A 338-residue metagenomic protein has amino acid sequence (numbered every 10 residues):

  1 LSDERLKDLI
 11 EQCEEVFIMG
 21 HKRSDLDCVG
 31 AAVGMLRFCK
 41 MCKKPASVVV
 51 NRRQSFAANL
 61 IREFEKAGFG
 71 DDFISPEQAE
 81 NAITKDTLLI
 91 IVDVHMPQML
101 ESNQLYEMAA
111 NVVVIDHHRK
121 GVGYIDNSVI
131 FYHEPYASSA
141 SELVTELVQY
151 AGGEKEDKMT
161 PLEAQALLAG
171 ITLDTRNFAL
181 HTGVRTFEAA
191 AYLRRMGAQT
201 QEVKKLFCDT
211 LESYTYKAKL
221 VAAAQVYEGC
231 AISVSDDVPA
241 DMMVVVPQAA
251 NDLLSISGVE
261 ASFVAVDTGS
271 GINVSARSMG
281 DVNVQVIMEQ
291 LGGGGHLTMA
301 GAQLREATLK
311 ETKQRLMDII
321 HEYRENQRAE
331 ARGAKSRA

Functional and structural regions predicted by a protein language model:
L1-L6, Q104-V113, Y136-V144: An acidic intrinsically disordered interaction segment
L1-R23, G30-L88, G153, L168 (+1 more regions): Hydrophobic helix-and-loop "lid/oligomerization" segment in the mid-to-C-terminal part of catalytic domains
R23-S24, M96-P97, Q149: Short beta-turn/strand-loop junction motif enriched in small, turn-promoting residues
L26, D157-P161, Q201: Short, solvent-exposed positions on alpha-helices
L26-C28, V94, H117, T175: Generic detector of well-ordered alpha-helical packing
M35-L36, Y106-A109, I130-F131, A189: Glycine-rich, phosphate-binding/catalytic loops in enzymes
D72-N127: Active-site cofactor/cluster-binding pocket
H117-A190: Short alpha-helices
